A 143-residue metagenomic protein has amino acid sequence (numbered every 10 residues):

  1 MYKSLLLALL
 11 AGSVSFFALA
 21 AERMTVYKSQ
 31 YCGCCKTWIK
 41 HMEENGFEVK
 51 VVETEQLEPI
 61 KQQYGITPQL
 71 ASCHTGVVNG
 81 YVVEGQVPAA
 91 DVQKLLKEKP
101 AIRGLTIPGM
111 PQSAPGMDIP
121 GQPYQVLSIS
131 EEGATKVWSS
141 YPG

Functional and structural regions predicted by a protein language model:
M1-L5: Positively charged n-region of N-terminal signal peptides that target proteins for export
S13-A18: N-terminal signal peptide c-region/cleavage motif recognized by signal peptidases
L19-N45: Local sequence-structure signature of Cys/Sec-based thiol-disulfide redox active-site neighborhoods
E48: Residue-level detector of anion-binding/catalytic polar loops
T54-E55: Short helix-initiation/N-cap motifs at beta->coil->alpha
Q63, Q69-G143: Thiol/selenol-based redox catalytic cores and closely related redox-interacting motifs
